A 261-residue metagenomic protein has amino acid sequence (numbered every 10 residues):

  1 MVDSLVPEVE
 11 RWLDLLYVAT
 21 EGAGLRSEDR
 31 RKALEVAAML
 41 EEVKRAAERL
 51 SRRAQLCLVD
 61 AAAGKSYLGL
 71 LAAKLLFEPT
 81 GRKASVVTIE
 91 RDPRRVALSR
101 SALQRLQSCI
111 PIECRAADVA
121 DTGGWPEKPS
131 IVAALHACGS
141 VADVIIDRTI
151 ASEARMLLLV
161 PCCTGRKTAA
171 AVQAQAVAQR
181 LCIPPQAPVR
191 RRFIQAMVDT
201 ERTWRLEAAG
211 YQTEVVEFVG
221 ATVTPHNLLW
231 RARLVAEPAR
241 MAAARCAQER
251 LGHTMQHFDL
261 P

Functional and structural regions predicted by a protein language model:
M1-L50, L56-A63, Y67-L70, T80-P261: Class I S-adenosyl-L-methionine
A73, F77: Gly/Ala-rich phosphate-binding loop of Rossmann-like dinucleotide-binding domains, activating on the conserved
